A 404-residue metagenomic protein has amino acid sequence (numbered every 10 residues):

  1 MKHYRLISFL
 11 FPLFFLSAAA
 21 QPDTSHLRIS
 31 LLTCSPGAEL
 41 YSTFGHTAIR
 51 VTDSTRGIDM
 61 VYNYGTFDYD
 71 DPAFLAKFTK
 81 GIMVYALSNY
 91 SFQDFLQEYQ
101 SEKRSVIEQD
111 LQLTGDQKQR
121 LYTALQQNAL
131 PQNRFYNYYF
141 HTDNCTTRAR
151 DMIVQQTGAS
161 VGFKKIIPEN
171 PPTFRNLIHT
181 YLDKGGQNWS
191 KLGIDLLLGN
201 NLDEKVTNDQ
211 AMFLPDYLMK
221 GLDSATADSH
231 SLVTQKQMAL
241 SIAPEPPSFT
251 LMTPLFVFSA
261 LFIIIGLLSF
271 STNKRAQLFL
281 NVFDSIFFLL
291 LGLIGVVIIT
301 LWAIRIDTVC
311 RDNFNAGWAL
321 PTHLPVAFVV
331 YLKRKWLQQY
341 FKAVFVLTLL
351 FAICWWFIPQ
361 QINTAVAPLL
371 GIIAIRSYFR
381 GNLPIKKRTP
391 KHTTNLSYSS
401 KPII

Functional and structural regions predicted by a protein language model:
M1-P22, K386-I404: Bacterial Sec-dependent N-terminal signal peptides
F11-A18, L268, L301, V329: Residue-level signal for alpha-helical transmembrane segments in multi-pass membrane proteins
F15-A18, G45, T146, L293 (+1 more regions): A generic alpha-helix preference that emphasizes hydrophobic side chains
Q21-I242: Soluble extramembrane regions of membrane proteins in the secretory/endomembrane system
L197-K205, S231, F258-F262, F288-L291 (+1 more regions): Hydrophobic alpha-helical transmembrane segments
V206-K220, M252-F256, C354-N363, G381-R388: Short, highly charged low-complexity linear segments
A225-T308: Core alpha-helical transmembrane segments of integral membrane proteins
S271, V282, I286-I404: Generic detector of multi-pass transmembrane helix bundles and their immediately adjacent loops in polytopic membrane
